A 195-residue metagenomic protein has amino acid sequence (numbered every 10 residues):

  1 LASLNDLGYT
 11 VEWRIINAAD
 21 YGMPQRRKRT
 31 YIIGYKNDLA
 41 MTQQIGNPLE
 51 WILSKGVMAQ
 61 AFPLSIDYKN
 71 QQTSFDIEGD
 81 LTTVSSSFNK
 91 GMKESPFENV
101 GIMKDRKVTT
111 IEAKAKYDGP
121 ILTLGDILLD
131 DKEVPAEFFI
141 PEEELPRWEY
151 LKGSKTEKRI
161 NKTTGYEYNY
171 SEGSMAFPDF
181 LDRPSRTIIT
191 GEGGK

Functional and structural regions predicted by a protein language model:
L1-N169, S174-M175: Class I S-adenosyl-L-methionine
Y170-S171, L181-K195: A glycine-rich dinucleotide-binding beta-alpha-beta segment and adjacent secondary-structure elements that constitute
F177-D179: Polybasic, low-complexity association/targeting segments
